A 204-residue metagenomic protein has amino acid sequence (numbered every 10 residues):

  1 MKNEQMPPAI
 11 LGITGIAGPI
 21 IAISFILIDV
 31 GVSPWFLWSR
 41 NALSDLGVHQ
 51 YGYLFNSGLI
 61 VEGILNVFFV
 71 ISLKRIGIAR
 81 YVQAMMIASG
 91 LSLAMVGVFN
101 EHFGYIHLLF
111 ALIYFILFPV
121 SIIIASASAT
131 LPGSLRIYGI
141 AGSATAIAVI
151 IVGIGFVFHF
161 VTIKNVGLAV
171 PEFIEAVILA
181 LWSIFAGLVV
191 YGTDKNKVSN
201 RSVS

Functional and structural regions predicted by a protein language model:
M6-G31: N-terminal signal-anchor transmembrane alpha helix
G15, I78-M86, S134-T145: Membrane-interfacial loop-to-transmembrane alpha-helix junctions, especially the N-terminal start
F25-V48, G167: Hydrophobic transmembrane helix segments
L46-I64: Interfacial helix-start motif at the membrane-water boundary
I64-Q83: Transmembrane alpha-helical segments in integral membrane proteins
M86-S134: Membrane-proximal helix-loop-helix units in multi-pass membrane proteins
L131-S204: Terminal transmembrane helical module of multi-pass membrane proteins
